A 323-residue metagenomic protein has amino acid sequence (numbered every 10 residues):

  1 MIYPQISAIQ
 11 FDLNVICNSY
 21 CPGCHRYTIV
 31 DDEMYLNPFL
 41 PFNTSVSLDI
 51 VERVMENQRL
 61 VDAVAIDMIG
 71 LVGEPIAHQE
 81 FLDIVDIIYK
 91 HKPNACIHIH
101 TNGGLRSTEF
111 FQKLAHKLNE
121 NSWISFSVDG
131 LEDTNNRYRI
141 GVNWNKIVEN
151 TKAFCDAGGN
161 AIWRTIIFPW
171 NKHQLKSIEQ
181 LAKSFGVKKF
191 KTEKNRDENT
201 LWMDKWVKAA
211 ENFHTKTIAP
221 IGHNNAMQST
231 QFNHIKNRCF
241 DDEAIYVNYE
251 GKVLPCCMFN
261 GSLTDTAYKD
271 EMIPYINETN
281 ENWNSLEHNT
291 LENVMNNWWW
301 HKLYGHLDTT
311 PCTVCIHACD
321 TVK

Functional and structural regions predicted by a protein language model:
M1-I6, S19: Recognition helices and adjacent regulatory flanks at domain boundaries
P4, A8, D12, Y27-E52 (+6 more regions): Radical SAM enzyme [4Fe-4S]-AdoMet core and its adjacent flexible, acidic and glycine-rich loops/tails across
N18-T28, T310-T321: Local cysteine-cluster metal-coordination motifs and their immediate loop/turn environment, predominantly Fe-S cluster
P22, P75-I76: A short, conserved beta-strand element in the Rossmann-like catalytic core that flanks the donor/metal-binding loop
V64-G73: Active-site groove signature of glycoside hydrolases
E80-F81, F110: Acidic donor-diphosphate engagement hotspot in glycosyltransferases and nucleotidyltransferases that stabilizes
I99, G104: Catalytic phosphate/metal-binding cores of nucleic-acid and nucleotide-processing enzymes, i.e., regions that mediate
R106-K113: Alpha-helical scaffolding within the catalytic cores of extracellular/periplasmic polymer-degrading hydrolases
